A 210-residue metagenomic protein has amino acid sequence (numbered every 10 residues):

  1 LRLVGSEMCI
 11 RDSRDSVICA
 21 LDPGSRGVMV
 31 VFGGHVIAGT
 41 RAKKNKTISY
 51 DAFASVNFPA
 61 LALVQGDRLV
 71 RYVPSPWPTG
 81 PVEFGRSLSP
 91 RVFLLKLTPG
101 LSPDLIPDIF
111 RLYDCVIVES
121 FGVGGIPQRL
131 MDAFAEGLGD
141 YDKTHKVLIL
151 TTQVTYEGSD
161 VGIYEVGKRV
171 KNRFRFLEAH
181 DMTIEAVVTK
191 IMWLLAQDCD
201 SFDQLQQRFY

Functional and structural regions predicted by a protein language model:
L1-G5, C9-I10: Single conserved hydrophobic/aromatic residue that forms the stacking wall/gate of nucleotide- or nucleobase-binding
G5, P23-G27, F32-G33, F58 (+3 more regions): Short coil/turn connectors at secondary-structure junctions
S6-E7, A38-K44, D160-I163: Short acidic, glycine/serine/threonine-rich loops at helix termini
D12-S16: Hydrophobic alpha-helical segments within soluble ligand-binding/sensing domains
G24-I48, F202-Y210: Internal, active-site/partner-interface "lid" segment
M29-G33, K96, E119, T151-T152: Short beta-strand segments
A38-V123, R129-L130, Y210: Accessory alpha-helical/coil subdomains and C-terminal extensions that flank or cap enzyme catalytic cores
V123-Y210: C-terminal non-catalytic interaction/assembly regions of soluble proteins
